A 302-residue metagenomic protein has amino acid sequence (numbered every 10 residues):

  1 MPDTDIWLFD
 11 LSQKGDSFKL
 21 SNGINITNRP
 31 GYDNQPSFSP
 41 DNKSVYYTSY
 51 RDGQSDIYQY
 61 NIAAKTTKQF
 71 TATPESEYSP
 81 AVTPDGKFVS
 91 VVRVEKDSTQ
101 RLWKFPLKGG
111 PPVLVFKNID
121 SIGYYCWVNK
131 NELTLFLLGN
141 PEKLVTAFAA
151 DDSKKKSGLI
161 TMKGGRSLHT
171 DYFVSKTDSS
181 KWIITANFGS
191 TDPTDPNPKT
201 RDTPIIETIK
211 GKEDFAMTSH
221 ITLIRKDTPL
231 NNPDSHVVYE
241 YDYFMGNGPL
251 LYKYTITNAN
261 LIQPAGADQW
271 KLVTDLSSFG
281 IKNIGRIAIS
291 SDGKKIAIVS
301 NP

Functional and structural regions predicted by a protein language model:
M1-P302: Sequence signature of WD/YWTD-type beta-propeller architectures
